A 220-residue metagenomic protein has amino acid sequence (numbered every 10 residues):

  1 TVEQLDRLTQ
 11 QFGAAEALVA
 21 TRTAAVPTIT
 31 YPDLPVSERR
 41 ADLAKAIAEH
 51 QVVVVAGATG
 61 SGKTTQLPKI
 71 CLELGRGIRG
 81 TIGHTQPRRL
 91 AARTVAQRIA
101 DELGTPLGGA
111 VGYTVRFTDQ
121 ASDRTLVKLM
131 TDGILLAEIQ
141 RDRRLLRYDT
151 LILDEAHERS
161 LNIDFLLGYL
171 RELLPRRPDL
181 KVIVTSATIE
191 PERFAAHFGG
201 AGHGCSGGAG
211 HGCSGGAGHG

Functional and structural regions predicted by a protein language model:
T1-Q51, I70, L180, H203: Helicase-associated low-complexity/disordered flanking segments
A46, Q51-G204, G218-G220: Conserved P-loop/Walker A NTP-binding site and adjacent catalytic elements of P-loop NTPases
